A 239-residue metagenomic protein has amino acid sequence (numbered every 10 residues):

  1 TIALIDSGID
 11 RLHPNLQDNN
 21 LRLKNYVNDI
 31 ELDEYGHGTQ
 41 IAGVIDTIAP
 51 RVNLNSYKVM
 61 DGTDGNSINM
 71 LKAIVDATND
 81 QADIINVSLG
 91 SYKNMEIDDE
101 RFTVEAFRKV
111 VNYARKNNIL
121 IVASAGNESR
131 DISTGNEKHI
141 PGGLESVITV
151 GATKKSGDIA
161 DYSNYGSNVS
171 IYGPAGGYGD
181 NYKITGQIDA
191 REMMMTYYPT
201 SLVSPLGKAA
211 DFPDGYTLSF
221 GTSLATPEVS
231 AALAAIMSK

Functional and structural regions predicted by a protein language model:
T1-N53, K72, N79-D80, I84-I85 (+3 more regions): Active-site core segment of subtilase-fold serine proteases
D6, G142-A235: Extracellular S/T/G-rich loop segment that most often corresponds to the catalytic His/Ser-adjacent loop
S7-R11, P50, M60-D64, G90-N94 (+5 more regions): Solvent-exposed loop/turn segments at secondary-structure junctions within structured extracellular/periplasmic domains
V27, N55, L120-V122, I148-T149 (+2 more regions): Structural detector of well-ordered beta-strand residues that form the stable sheet scaffold of enzyme domains
I41, I85, A114, A232 (+1 more regions): Terminal peptide-recognition signature
T47-I48, A235-K239: Active-site catalytic microenvironments for nucleophilic, acid-base chemistry
V59-S146, S156-I159, A209-E228: Substrate-binding/access-modulating region of protease and related hydrolase catalytic domains
